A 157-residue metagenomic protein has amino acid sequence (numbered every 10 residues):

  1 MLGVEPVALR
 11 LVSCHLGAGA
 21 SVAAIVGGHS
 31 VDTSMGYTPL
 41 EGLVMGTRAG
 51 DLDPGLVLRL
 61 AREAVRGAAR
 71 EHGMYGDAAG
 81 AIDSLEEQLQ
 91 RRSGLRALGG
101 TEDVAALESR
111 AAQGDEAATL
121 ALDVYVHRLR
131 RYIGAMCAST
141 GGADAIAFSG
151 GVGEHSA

Functional and structural regions predicted by a protein language model:
M1-E63: Glycine-rich phosphate-binding loop of actin/hexokinase-like ATP-binding domains
M1-V4, L11, A111-L120, Y132: Hydrophobic/basic alpha-helical segments enriched in Actinobacteria
A8-C14, D83-R91, A145-A147: Beta-strand segments within the central parallel beta-sheet cores of soluble alpha/beta enzyme folds
A64-L122: A mobile "lid/hinge" subdomain adjacent to the ATP/sugar-phosphate binding pocket shared across diverse ATP-dependent
D123-G141: Phosphate/ATP-binding catalytic cores across multiple sugar-kinase/actin-like superfamilies, primarily ASKHA
D144-A157: Glycine-rich phosphate-binding loops at beta-strand->alpha-helix junctions
